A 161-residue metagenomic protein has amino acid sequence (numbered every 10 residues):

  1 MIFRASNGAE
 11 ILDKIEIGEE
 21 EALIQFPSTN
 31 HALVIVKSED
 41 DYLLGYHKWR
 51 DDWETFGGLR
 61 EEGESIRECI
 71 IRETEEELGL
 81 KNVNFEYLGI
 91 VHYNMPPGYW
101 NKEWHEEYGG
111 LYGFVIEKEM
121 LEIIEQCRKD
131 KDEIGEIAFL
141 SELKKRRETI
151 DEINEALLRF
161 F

Functional and structural regions predicted by a protein language model:
M1-A9, L78-K81, A138-S141: Predominantly extracellular/luminal regions of secreted and cell-surface proteins, especially disulfide-bonded
M1-L33: Acidic, metal-coordinating catalytic segment for phosphate/diphosphate chemistry, firing primarily on the Nudix
N30-A32, D40, G135: Change "...and in nucleic-acid phosphodiester-cleaving endonucleases..." to "...and in nucleic-acid processing enzymes
V36-E39, F114-I116: Active-site beta-strand termini and strand-to-loop segments that position acidic
K37-E77: Conserved Nudix-box catalytic region and its N-terminal flanking loop in Nudix hydrolases and closely related
K81-I90: A short coil-to-beta-strand element that immediately follows conserved catalytic motifs
V91-I123: Active-site-adjacent beta-strand/loop module that shapes the phosphate/pyrophosphate-binding cleft
G110-V115, I123-F160: NUDIX/MutT-family hydrolases
